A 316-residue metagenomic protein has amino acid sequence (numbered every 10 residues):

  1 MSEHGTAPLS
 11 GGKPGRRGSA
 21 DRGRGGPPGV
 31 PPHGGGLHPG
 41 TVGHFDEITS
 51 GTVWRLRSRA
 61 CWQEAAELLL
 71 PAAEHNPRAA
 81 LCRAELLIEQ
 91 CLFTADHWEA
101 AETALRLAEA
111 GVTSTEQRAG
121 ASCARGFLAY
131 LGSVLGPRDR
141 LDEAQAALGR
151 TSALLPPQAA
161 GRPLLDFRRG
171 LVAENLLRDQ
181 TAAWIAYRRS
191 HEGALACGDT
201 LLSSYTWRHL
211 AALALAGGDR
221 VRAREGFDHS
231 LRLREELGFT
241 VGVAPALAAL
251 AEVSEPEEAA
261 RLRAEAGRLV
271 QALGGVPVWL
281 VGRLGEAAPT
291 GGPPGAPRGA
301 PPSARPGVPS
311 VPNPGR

Functional and structural regions predicted by a protein language model:
M1-G18, R22, P28-R57, E236-R316: C-terminal non-catalytic interaction modules
S2-G11, R17, G35-E102, G111: N-terminal alpha-helical scaffold/docking segments in eukaryotic complex subunits
G43, E74, L81, E116 (+4 more regions): Residue signature of alpha-solenoid helical repeat architecture, marking inter-repeat boundaries and helix-start
E47, R78-E85, G120, A124-F127 (+5 more regions): Residue register of alpha-helical TPR repeats
T52, R83-Q90, R125, G132 (+5 more regions): Structural register within alpha-helical repeat arrays
V53-A60, L87-T103, A129-Q145, L171-A183 (+2 more regions): Short coil/turn connectors between adjacent alpha-helices in alpha-solenoid helical repeat scaffolds
A73-E74, L105-A110, S114, Q145-P157 (+4 more regions): Amphipathic alpha-helical segments of tetratricopeptide repeats
L165-A173, A186, S203-A214, G226 (+1 more regions): TPR/Sel1-like alpha-solenoid repeat signature
